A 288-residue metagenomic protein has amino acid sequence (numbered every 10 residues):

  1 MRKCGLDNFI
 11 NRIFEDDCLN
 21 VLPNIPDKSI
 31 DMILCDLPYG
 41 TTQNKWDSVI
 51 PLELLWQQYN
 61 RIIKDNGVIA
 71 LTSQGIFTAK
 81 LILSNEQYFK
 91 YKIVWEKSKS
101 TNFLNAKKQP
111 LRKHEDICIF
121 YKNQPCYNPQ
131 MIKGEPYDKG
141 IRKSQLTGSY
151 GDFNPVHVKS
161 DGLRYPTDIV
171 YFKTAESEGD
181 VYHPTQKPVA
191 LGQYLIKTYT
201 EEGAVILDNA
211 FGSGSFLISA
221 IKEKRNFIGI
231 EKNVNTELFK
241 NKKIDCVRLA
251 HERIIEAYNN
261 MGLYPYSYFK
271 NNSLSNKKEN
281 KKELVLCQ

Functional and structural regions predicted by a protein language model:
R2-I230, V234-L238, K242-K243, V247 (+1 more regions): Core catalytic lobe of class I
N235-K282: Cysteine-dependent PTP/DSP-like catalytic domain, specifically the C-terminal lobe
